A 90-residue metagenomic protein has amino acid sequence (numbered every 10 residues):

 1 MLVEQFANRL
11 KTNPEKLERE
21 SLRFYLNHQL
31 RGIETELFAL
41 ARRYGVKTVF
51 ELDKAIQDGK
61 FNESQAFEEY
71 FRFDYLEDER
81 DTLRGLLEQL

Functional and structural regions predicted by a protein language model:
M1-R23: Short, charge-rich amphipathic alpha-helices with coiled-coil/heptad character
T12, R19, L26, A55 (+3 more regions): Amphipathic alpha-helical coiled-coil segments and their boundaries
N13, L17, H28, K47 (+1 more regions): Residue-level signal for short amphipathic helical patches enriched in basic/charged and nearby hydrophobic residues
P14, T35-E36, Y44-V49: Short, charge-rich, low-complexity interaction segments located in flexible loops at or near secondary-structure
R19, L26-I33, L37-L40, L76-L83: Amphipathic alpha-helical coiled-coil segments
S21, L40-V46, Q89: Solvent-exposed interaction patches of small proteins and small membrane subunits
A41-E63: Short E/K-rich amphipathic alpha-helical oligomerization segments
F67-L90: Short, compact, well-ordered microdomains
